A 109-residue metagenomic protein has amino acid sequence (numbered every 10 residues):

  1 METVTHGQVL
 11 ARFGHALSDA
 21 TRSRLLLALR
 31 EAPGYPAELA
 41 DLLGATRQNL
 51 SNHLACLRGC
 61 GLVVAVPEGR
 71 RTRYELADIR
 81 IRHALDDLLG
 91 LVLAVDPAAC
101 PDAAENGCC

Functional and structural regions predicted by a protein language model:
M1-V9, I79-C109: Amphipathic alpha-helical dimerization/coiled-coil segments that flank or bridge DNA-binding/regulatory modules
E2, Q8-T46, E68-I81: N-terminal helix-turn-helix DNA-binding core of bacterial DNA-binding proteins
A20, L57, D87, L91: Solvent-exposed, charged/polar functional surfaces in cytosolic regulatory/catalytic domains
D41, R58-G59: Alpha-helical residues within the helix-turn-helix
H53: Residues within the DNA-recognition helix of helix-turn-helix
